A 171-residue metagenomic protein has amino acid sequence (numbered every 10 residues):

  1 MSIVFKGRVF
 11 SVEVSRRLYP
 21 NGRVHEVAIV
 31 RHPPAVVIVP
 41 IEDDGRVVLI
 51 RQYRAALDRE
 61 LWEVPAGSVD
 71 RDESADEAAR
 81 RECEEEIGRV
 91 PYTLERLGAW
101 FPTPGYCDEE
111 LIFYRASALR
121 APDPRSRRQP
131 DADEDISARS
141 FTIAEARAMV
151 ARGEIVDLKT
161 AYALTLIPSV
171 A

Functional and structural regions predicted by a protein language model:
S2-V37, D43: Acidic, metal-coordinating catalytic segment for phosphate/diphosphate chemistry, firing primarily on the Nudix
S11-S15, E60, E110-I112: Short beta-strand micro-motifs in enzyme catalytic cores
N21, E42-D44, Y53, S117-A121 (+2 more regions): Short loop segments at secondary-structure junctions
H25, P34-V37, S68-L158: Unchanged
A35-E63: A glycine-rich, hydrophobic loop/mini-helix early in the fold
T160-A171: Short, amphipathic C-terminal "tail helix"
